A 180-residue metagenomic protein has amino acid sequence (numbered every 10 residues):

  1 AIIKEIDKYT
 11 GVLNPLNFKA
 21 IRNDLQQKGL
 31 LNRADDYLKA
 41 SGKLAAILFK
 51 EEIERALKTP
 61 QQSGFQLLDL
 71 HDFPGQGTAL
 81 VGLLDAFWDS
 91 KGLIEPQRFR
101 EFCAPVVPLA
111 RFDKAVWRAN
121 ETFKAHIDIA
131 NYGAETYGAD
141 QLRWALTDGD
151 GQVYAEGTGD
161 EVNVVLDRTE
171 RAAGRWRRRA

Functional and structural regions predicted by a protein language model:
A1-T158, L166: Substrate-binding clefts and catalytic carboxylate motifs of secreted carbohydrate-active enzymes
D167-R179: Aromatic sugar-binding surface patches on proteins that engage polysaccharides or sugar-phosphate polymers
